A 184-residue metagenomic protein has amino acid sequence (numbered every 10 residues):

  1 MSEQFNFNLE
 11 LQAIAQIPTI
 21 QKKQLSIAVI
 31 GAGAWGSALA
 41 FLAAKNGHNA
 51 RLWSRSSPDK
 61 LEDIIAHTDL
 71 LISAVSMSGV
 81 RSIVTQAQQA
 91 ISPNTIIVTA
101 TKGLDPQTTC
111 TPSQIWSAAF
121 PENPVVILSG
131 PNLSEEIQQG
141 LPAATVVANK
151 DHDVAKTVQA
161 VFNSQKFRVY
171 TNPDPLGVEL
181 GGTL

Functional and structural regions predicted by a protein language model:
S2-I65: NAD(P)+-binding Rossmann beta1-loop-alpha1 motif at the extreme N-terminus of oxidoreductases
N6-A13, A90, I115, A119-N123 (+1 more regions): Internal alpha-helical scaffold of NAD(P)-dependent oxidoreductase catalytic cores
A32-S37, L104, P131, V178 (+1 more regions): Gly/Ser/Thr-rich helix-start
L39, I65-P142, A155-A160: Rossmann-like NAD(P)(H) cofactor-binding subdomain of soluble oxidoreductases
N49-R51, I96, P124-V126, R168-Y170: Conserved beta-strand segments of alpha/beta enzyme cores
S54, I127-P131, T171-P173: Short loop/edge segments at beta-strand edges and connector loops that shape dinucleotide/nucleotide cofactor-binding
P58, I64, L133-E135, L176-L180: A short acidic, often aromatic-flanked loop/helix-cap motif at beta-alpha or helix-coil junctions that lines enzyme
